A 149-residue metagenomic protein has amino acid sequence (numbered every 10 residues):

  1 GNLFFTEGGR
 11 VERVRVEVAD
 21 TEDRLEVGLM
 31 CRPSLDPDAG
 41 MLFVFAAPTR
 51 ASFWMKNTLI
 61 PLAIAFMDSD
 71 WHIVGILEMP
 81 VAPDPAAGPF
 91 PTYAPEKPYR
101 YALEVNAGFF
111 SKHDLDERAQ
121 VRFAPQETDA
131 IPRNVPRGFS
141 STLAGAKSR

Functional and structural regions predicted by a protein language model:
G1-R149: Compact, glycine-rich, soluble single-domain proteins
